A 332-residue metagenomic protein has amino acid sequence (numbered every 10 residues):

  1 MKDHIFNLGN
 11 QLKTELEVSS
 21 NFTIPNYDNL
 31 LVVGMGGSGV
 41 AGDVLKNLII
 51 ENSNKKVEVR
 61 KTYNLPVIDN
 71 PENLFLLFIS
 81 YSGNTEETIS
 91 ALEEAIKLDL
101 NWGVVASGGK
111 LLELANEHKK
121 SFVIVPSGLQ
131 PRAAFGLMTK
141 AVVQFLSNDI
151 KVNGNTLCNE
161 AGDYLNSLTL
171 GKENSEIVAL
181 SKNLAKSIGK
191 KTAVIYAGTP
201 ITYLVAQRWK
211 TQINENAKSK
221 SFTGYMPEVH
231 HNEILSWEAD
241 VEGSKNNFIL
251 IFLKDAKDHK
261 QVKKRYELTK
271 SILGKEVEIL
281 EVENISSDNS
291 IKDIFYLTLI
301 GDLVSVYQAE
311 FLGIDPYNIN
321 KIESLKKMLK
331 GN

Functional and structural regions predicted by a protein language model:
M1-H4, G37, A134, N153 (+6 more regions): Catalytic cores of large soluble enzymes that bind and process phosphate-bearing ligands
M1-H4, N10, E15-T23, D28-N29 (+2 more regions): Active-site phosphate/pyrophosphate-binding segments
E17, N54, F145-N155, K218 (+1 more regions): Short helix-capping/linker segments at secondary-structure and domain boundaries
P25-L170, K186, D255-D258, K263-I279: Glycine-rich phosphate-binding loops that contact phosphosugars or nucleotide phosphates
V59-T62, S219-H230, E278-D288: A generic structural motif
L235-N320: C-terminal active-site/capping subdomain that shapes the small-molecule cofactor and substrate pocket of enzyme
D315-N332: Short, small/acidic-rich helices and loops at N termini and domain boundaries of DNA replication/processing enzymes
